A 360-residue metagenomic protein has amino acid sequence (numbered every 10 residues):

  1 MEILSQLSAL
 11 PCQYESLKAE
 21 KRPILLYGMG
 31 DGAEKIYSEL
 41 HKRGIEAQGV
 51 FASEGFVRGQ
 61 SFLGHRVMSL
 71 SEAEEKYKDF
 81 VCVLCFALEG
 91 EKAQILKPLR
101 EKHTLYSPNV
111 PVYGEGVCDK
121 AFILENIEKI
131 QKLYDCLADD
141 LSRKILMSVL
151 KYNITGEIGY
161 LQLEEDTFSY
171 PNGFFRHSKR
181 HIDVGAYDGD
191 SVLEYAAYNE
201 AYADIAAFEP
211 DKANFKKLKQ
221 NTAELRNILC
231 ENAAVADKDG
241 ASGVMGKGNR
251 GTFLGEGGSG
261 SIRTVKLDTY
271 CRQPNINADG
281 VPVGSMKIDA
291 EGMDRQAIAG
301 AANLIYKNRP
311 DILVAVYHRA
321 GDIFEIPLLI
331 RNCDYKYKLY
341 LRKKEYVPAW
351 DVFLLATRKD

Functional and structural regions predicted by a protein language model:
M1-A47, S53-D360: Phosphate/nucleotide-binding beta-alpha loop and adjacent structural elements of enzyme active sites
